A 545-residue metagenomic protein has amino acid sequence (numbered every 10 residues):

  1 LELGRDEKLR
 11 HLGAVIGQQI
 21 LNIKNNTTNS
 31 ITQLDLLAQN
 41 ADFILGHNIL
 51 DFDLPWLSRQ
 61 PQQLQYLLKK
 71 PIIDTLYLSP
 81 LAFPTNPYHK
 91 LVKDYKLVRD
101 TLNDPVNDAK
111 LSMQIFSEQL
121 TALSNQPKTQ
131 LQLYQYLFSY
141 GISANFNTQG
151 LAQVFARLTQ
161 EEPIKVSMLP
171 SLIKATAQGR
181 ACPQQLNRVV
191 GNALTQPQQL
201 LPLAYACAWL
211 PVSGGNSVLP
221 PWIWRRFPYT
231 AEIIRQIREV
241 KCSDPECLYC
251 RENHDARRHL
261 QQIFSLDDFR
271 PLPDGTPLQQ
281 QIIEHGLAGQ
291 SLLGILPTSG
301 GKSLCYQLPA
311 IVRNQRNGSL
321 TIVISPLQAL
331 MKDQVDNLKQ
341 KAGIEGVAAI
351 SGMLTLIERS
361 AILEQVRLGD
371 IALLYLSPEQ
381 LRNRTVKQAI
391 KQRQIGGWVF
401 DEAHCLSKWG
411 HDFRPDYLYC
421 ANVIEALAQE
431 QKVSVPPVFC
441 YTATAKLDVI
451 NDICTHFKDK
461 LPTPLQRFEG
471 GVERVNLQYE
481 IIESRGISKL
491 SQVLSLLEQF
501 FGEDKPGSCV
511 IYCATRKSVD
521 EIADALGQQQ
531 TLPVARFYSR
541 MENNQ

Functional and structural regions predicted by a protein language model:
L1-G13: Entry/capping segment at the start of metal-dependent catalytic domains with acidic active-site entry clusters
L12-N22, D267, G346-I350, A372: Short, basic, glycine/proline-bearing loop/turn elements
Q18-H89, L97-V98, L102-L123: Conserved DEDDh/DEDDy metal-dependent 3′-5′ exonuclease domain
P71, Y77-L78, F83, P87-K96 (+4 more regions): Conserved P-loop NTPase-based nucleic-acid remodeling module centered on helicase motor cores
K90-L172: Acidic, Mg2+-coordinating catalytic module of metal-dependent nucleases/exonucleases that use a two-metal-ion mechanism
L194-H254: Interdomain "pre-motor" coupling segment immediately N-terminal to P-loop NTPase/helicase cores
I237-F264, P277, Q281, L287-L293 (+4 more regions): Helicase motor core with emphasis on the C-terminal RecA-like subdomain
